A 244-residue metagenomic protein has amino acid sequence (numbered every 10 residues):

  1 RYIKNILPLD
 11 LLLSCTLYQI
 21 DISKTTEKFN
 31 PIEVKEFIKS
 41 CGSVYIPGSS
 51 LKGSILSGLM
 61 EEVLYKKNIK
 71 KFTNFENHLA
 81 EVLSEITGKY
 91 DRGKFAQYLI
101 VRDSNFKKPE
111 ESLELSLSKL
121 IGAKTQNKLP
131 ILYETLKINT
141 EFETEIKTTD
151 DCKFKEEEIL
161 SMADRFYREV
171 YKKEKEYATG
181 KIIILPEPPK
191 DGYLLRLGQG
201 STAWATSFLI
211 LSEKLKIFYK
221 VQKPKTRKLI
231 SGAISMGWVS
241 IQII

Functional and structural regions predicted by a protein language model:
R1, K89-I244: Basic polyanion-binding and macromolecular-assembly surfaces
Y2-P47, S54-E134: Extended, compositionally biased
G48-S49, E61-L64, I138-I146: Internal, well-ordered interaction modules that form the hydrophobic cores of assembly/scaffold domains in eukaryotic
